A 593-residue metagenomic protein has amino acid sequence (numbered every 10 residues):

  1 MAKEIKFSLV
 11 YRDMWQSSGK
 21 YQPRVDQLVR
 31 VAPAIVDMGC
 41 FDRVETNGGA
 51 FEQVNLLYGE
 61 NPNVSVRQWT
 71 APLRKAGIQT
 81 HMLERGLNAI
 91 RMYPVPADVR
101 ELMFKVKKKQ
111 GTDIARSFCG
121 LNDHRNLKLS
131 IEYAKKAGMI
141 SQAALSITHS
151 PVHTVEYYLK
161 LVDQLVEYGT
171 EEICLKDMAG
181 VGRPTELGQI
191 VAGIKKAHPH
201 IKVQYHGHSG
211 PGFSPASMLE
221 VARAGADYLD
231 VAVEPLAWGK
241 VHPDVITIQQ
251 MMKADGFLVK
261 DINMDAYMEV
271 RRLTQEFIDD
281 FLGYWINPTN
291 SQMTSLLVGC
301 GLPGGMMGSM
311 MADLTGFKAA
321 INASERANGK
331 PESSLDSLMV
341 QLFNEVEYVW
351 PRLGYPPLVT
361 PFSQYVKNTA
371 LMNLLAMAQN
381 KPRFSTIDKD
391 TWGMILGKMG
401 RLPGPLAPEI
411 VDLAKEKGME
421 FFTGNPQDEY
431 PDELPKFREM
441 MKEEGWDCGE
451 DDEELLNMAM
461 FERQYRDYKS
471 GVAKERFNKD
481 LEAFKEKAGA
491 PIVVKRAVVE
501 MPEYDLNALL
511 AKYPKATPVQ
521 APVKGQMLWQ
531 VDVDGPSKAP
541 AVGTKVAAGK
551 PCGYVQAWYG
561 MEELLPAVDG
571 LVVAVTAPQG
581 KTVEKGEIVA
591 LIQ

Functional and structural regions predicted by a protein language model:
I5-D13, G19, D42-T46, I78-R85 (+5 more regions): Hydrophobic faces of well-ordered beta-strands that scaffold small-molecule active sites in alpha/beta enzyme cores
R30, V36-V54, Q292-L297, G301-A516: Terminal or standalone catalytic/regulatory effector modules within metabolic enzymes and repeat proteins
P33, D42-R43, G48-D163, G180-R183: Active-site beta->alpha loop and helix N-cap motifs at the rims of alpha/beta catalytic domains
V66-R74, K128-G138, G188-P199, Q249 (+3 more regions): Surface-exposed amphipathic alpha-helices with a cationic face
S117, D177, A224-P243: Glycine-rich phosphate-binding active-site loops on the catalytic face of alpha/beta enzymes
E156-L165, P211-D227: Catalytic cores of alpha/beta
A237-I262: C-terminal helical cap(s) of enzyme catalytic domains, especially alpha/beta-barrels
M501-Y554, M561-L565, D569: Acidic, low-complexity mobile loops and tails
